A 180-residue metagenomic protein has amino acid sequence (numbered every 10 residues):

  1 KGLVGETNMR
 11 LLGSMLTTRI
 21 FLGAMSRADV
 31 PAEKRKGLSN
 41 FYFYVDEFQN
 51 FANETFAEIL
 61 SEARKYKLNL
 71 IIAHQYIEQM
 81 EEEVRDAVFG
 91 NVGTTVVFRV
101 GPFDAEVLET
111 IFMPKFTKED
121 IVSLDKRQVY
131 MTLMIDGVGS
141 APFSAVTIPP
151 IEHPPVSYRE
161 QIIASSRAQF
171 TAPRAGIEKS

Functional and structural regions predicted by a protein language model:
K1-L68, V84, I121-D125, M131-G139: P-loop NTPase motor domains
L11, E119-S180: Conserved P-loop NTPase motor module
L12-G13, F56-A57, R85, T110 (+2 more regions): Composition- and surface-driven signal marking solvent-exposed, interaction-prone regions in large proteins
L12-I20, L108, F112, P149: Short amphipathic C-terminal alpha-helix that caps PH/PH-like domains
D29, Y76-E82, S165-T171: Short, highly charged low-complexity linear segments
I59-P142: Conserved ATP-driven motor cores of ASCE-family P-loop NTPases powering translocation/secretion/packaging/pilus
